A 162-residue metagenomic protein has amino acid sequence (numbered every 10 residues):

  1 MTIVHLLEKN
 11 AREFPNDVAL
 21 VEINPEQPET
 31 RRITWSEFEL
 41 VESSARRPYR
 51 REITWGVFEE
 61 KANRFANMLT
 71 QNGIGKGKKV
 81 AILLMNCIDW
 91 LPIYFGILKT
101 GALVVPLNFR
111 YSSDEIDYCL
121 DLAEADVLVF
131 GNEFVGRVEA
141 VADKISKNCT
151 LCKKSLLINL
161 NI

Functional and structural regions predicted by a protein language model:
M1-V21, V41: A short N-terminal helical cap/helix-turn-helix that marks the beginning of AMP-binding/adenylate-forming
T2, R64, D89, E124 (+1 more regions): Residue-level recognition of oxygen-bearing side chains
L7, I93, V138: Aromatic/hydrophobic pocket-lining residues that form π-stacking "cages" and hydrophobic walls in ligand
K9, E13, R64-M68, K144: Solvent-exposed, charged/polar functional surfaces in cytosolic regulatory/catalytic domains
F14-N16, K76, D121-E124: Residue-level preference for short coil/turn positions at secondary-structure junctions
L20-C87, L91-Y94, S112-D117: Conserved AMP-binding/adenylate-forming core of the ANL superfamily
Q71-N72, K99-I162: Structural core segment of the AMP-binding/adenylate-forming
